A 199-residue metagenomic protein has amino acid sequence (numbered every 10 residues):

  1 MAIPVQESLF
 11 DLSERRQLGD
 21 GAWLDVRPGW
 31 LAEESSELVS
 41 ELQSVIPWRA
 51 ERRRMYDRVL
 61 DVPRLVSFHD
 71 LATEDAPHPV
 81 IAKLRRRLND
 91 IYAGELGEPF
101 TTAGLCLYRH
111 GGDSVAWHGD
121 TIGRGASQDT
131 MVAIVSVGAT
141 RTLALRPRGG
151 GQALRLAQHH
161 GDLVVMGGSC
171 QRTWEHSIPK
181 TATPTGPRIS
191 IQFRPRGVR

Functional and structural regions predicted by a protein language model:
M1-R199: Non-heme Fe(II) oxygenase metal-center motifs and adjacent flexible, charged/small-residue loops
